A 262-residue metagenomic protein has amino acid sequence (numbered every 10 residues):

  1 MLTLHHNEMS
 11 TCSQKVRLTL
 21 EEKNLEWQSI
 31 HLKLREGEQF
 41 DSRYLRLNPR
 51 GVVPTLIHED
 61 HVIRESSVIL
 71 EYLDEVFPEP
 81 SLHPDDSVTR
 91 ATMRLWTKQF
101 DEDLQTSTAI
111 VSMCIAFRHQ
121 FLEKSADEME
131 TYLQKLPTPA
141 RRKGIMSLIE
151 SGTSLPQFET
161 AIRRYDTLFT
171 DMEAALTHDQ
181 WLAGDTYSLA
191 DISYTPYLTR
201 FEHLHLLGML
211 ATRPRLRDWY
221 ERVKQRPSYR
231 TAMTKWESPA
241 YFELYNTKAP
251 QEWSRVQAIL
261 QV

Functional and structural regions predicted by a protein language model:
M1-P139, G152, P250, Q257-V262: GST-like domain detector, emphasizing the conserved glutathione-binding G-site in the N-terminal thioredoxin-like
S29, V53, D185, L210 (+1 more regions): A generic structural-conservation signal
L34-R35, Y187, S238-P239: Positions that flank functional sites
F77, L176-D179, P227, W236: A general structural signal marking secondary-structure boundaries and capping sites
L104-E221, Q225: GST-like fold's C-terminal all-alpha helical module
T212-V262: Long, positively charged, glycine-interspersed low-complexity recognition regions
